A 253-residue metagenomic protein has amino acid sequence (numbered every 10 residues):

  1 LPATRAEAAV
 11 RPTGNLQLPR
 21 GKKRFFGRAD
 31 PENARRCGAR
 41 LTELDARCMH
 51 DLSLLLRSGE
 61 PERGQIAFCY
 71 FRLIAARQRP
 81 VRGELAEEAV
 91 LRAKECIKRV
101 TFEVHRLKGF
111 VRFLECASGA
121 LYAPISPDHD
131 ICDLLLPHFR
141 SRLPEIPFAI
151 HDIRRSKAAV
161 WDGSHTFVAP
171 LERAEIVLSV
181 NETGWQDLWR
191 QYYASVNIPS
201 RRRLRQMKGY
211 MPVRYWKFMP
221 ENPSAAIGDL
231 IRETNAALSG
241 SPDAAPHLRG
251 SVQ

Functional and structural regions predicted by a protein language model:
L1-Q253: Extended, well-folded catalytic/binding cores that form a central cleft or groove in large enzyme and scaffold domains
